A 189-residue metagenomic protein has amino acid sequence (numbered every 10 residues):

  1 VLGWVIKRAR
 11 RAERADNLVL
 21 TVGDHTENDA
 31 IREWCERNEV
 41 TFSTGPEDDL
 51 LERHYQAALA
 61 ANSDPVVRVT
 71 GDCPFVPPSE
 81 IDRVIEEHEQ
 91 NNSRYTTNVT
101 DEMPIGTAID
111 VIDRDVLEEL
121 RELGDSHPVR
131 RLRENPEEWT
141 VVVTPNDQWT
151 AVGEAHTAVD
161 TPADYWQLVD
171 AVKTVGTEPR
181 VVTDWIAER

Functional and structural regions predicted by a protein language model:
V1-H25: N-terminal glycine-rich phosphate-binding loop and ensuing alpha1 helix
D16, D64, R94: Conserved acidic residues
T21-G23, G45-E47, N98-V99, T144-N146: Conserved beta-strand termini and adjacent loop/short-helix elements that scaffold enzyme active sites in alpha/beta
D24-E89: Short phosphate-binding loop-to-helix
D29, E33, V76-H156, W166-D170 (+1 more regions): Conserved core of the sugar-phosphate nucleotidyltransferase
T161: Short, conserved phosphate/pyrophosphate- and ester-handling motifs at nucleotide-, phospho-/glycolipid
